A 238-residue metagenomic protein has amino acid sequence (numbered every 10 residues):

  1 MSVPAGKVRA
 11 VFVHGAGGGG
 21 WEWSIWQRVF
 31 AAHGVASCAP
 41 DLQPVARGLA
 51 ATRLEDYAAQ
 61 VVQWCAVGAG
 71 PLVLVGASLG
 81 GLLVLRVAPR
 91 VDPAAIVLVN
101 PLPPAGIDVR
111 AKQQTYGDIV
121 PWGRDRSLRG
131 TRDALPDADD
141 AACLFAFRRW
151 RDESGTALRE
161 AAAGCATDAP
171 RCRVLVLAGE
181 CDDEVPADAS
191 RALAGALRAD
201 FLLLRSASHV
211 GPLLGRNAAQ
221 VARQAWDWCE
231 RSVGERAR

Functional and structural regions predicted by a protein language model:
V3-P44: Short, surface-exposed "cap/lid" segments of acyl-processing enzymes
G15-G19, S78, E180-C181: Active-site glycine-rich loops that stabilize anionic/oxyanionic intermediates across multiple enzyme folds
L42-L72: Active-site loop/oxyanion-hole signature of alpha/beta-hydrolase fold enzymes
V75-V84: Gly/Ala-rich beta-loop-alpha elbow adjacent to hydrolase catalytic centers
P89-G123, A157-G164: Flexible "cap/lid" loop of the alpha/beta hydrolase fold
P170, V176-A178, D182: Short beta-strand/loop motif that positions the catalytic acidic residue of the alpha/beta-hydrolase fold
D183-A192: Conserved alpha/beta-hydrolase "acid-adjacent" motif
A207-Q220: Catalytic histidine-centered segment of alpha/beta-hydrolase-like enzymes
